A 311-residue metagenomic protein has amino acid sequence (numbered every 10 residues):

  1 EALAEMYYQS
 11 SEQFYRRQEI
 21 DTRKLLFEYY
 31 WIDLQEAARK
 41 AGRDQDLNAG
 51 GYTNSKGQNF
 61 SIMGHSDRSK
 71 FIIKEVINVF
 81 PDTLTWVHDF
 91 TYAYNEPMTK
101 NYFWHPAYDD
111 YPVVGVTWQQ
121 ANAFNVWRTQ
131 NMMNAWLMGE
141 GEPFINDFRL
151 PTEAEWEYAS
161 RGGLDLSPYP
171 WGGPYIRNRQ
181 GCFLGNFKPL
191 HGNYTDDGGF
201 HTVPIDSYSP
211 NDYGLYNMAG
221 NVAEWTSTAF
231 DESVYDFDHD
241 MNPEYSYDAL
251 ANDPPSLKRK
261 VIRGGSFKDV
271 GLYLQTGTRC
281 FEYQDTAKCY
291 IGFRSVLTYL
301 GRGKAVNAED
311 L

Functional and structural regions predicted by a protein language model:
A2-R43, L47: Low-complexity, serine/threonine/proline-enriched polar segments
Q13, W31, K40-R43, G50 (+3 more regions): Functional-site microenvironments in short loops/helix caps that host divalent-cation chemistry
Q275, E282, F293-S295: Extended, hydrophobic interaction surfaces within ordered domains
Y283-A287: C-terminal beta-signal and terminal closure region of outer-membrane beta-barrel proteins
C289-A305: Short, structured beta-strand segments at or near domain termini in extracellular proteins/domains
